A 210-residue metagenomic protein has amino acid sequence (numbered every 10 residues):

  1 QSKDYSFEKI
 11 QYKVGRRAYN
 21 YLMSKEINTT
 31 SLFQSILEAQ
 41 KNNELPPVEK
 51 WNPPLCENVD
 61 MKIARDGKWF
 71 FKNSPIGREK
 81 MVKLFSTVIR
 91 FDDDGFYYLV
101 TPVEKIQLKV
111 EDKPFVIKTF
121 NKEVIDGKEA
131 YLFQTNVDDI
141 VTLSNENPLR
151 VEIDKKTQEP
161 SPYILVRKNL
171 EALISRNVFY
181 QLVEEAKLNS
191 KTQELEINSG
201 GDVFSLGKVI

Functional and structural regions predicted by a protein language model:
Q1-L22: N-terminal amphipathic/basic-hydrophobic helices that include classical n-h-c signal peptides and signal-anchor
G15, Y21-I210: Long, non-globular segments of proteins
